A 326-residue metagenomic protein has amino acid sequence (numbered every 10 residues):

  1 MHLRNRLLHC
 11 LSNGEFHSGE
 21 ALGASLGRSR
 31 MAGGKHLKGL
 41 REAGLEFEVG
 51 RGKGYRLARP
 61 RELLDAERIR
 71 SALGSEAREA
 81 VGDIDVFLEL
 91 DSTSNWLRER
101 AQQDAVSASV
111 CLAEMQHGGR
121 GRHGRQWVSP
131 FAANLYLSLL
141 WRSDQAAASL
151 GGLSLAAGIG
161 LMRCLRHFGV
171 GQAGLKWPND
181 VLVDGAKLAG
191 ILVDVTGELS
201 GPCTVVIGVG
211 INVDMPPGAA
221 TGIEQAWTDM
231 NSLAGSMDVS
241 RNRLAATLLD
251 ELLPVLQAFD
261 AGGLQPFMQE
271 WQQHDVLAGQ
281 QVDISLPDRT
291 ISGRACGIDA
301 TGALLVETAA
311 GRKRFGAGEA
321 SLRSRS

Functional and structural regions predicted by a protein language model:
M1-S29, K35-K38, E42-A43, Q145-A173 (+1 more regions): Long, positively charged amphipathic alpha-helical accessory segments at protein N-termini or as interdomain linkers
H2-H167, K187, T196, V239: N-terminal lobe of the biotin/lipoate ligase/transferase fold
G50, P130, K176, I298-D299: A short, compositionally biased micro-patch
L88, L175-W177: Short loop/edge segments at beta-strand edges and connector loops that shape dinucleotide/nucleotide cofactor-binding
D180: Conserved active-site carboxylates
